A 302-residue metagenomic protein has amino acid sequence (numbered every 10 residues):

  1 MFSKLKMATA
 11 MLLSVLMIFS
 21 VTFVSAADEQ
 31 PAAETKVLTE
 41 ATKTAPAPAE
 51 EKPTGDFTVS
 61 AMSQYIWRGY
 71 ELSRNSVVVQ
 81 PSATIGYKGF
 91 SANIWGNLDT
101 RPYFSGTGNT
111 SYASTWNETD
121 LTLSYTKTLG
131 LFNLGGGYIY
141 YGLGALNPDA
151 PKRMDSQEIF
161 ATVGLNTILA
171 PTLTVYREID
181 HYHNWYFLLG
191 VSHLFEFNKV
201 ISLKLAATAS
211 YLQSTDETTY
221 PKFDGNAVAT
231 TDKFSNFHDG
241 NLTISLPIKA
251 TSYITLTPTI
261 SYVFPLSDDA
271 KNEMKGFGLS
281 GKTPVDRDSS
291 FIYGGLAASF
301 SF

Functional and structural regions predicted by a protein language model:
M1-T54: Cleavable N-terminal export/targeting peptides
E50-G86: Outer-membrane beta-barrel initiation region
P53, N75-V79, T115-T119, F132 (+4 more regions): Residues that define the transmembrane beta-barrel architecture of outer-membrane proteins
F57-A61, A83, A92-I94, L123 (+7 more regions): Membrane-embedded beta-strand positions of outer-membrane beta-barrel proteins
A61-W67, Y87-G89, G96-P102, K127-L129 (+7 more regions): Transmembrane beta-strands of outer-membrane beta-barrel pores
G89-I94, G130-G136, T167-L173, N198-L203 (+2 more regions): Repeated loop/turn-to-beta-strand initiation elements of outer-membrane beta-barrel proteins
A92-L129, Y138-M154, L266-D286: Surface-exposed loop and membrane-interface regions of Gram-negative outer-membrane beta-barrel proteins
R177-Y293, A297-F302: Outer-membrane beta-barrel transmembrane domain signature
